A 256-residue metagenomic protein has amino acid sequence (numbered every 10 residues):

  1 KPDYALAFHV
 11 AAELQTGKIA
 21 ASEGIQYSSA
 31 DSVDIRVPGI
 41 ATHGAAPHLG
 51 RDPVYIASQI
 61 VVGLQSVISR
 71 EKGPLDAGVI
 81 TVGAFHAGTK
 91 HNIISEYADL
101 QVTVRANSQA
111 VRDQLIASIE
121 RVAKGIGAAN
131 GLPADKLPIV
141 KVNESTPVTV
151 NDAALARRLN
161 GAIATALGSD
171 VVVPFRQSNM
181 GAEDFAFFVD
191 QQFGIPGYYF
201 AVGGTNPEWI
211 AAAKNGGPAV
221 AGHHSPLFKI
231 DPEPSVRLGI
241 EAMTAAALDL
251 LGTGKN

Functional and structural regions predicted by a protein language model:
K1-F85, T89-I93: Histidine/acidic-residue-rich, glycine-tolerant segments that coordinate divalent metal ions
S58, V62-N256: Metal-dependent amide/peptide-bond hydrolase catalytic core, centered on the "pita-bread" metallohydrolase fold
